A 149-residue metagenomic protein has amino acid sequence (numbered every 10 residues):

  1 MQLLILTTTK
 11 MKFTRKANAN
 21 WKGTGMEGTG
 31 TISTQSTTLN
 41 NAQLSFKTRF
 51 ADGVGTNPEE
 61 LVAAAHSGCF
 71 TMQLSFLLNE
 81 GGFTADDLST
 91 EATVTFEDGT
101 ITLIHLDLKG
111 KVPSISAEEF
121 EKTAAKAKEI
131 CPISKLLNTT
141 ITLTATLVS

Functional and structural regions predicted by a protein language model:
Q2-A64, T71-S149: Extended beta-strand/beta-hairpin segments
